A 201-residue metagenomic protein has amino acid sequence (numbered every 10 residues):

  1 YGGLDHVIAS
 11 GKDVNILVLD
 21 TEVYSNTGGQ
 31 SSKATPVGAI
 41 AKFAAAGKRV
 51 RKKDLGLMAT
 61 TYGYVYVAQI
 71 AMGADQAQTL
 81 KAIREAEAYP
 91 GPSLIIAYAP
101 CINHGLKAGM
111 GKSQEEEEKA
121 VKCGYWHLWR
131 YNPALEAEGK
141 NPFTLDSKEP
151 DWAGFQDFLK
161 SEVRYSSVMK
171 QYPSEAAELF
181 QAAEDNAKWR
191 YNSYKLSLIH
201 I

Functional and structural regions predicted by a protein language model:
Y1-N26, Q30, Y66, G73-P90: Thiamine diphosphate
G3-V7, G11, Q30-G38, A108-E118: Short secondary-structure boundary/capping segments
L17-V18, A59, I95: Hydrophobic alpha-helical packing residues
S25-G28, T35, H104-L106, A177-E178: Short helix/loop capping segments that flank catalytic or ligand/cofactor-binding pockets
S32-Y89, K160-S167, P173: Conserved thiamine diphosphate
G73, T79-E175, A182, K195-L196: Glycine/aspartate-rich loop-and-adjacent alpha/beta segment that forms the canonical ThDP
A183-A187: Short amphipathic alpha-helical coiled-coil/interface segments
I199-I201: Conserved small/polar residues in nucleotide/adenosyl-binding loops
